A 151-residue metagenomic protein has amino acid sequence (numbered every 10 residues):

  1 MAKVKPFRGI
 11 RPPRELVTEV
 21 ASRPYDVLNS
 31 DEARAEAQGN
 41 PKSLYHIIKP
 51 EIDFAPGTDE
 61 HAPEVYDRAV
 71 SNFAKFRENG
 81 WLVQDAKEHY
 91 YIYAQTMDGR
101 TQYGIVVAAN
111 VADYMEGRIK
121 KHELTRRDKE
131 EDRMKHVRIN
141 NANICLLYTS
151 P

Functional and structural regions predicted by a protein language model:
A2-P6: N-terminal membrane-targeting/insertion segments
F7-D113, I119: Gly/Gly-Pro- and Ser/Thr-rich, intrinsically disordered tail segments characteristic of DNA damage-repair and tolerance
T96, L124-D128: Active-site-proximal alpha/beta segments of enzymes that process anionic O-linked groups
E131-M134: A noncatalytic interaction/capping subdomain that flanks phosphate/NTP-handling catalytic cores
V137: A residue-level signal for conserved active-site and pocket-lining positions in enzyme catalytic cores
A142-C145: Acidic, proline/serine/threonine- and glycine-rich low-complexity intrinsically disordered segments
Y148-P151: Conserved small/polar residues in nucleotide/adenosyl-binding loops
